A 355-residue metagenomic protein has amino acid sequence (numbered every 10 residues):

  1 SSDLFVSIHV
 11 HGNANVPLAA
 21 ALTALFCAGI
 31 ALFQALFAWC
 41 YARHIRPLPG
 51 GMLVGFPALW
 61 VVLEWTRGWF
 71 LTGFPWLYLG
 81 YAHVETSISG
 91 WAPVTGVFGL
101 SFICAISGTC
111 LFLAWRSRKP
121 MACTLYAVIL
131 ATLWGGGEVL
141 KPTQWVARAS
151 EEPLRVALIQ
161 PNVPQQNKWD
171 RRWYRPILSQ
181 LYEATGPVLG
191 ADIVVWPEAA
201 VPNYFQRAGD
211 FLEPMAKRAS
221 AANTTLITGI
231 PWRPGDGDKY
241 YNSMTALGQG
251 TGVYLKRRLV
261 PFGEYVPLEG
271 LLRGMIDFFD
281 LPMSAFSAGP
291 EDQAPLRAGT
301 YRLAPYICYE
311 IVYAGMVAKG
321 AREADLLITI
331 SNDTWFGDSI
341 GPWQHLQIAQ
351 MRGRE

Functional and structural regions predicted by a protein language model:
S1-W145, S179, G186, D338 (+1 more regions): Membrane-embedded alpha-helical bundles of multi-pass enzymes that act on lipidic or dolichyl-linked glycan substrates
L18-F26, V163-W169, I276-D280: Short glycine/proline- and acidic residue-enriched helix-loop micro-motifs that form flexible lids or anion-recognition
L71-G73, S150, G237-Y240: Short glycine/proline-enriched turns and hinge-like loops at secondary-structure junctions
L79, I159, Y254: Hydrophobic residues at beta-strand termini and immediately following loops that shape nucleotide-binding pockets
A82-I88, L130-W196, N203-K217: Membrane-interface segments at or immediately adjacent to transmembrane helices that form the boundary between
W173-S179, I193-E355: Solvent-exposed soluble domains appended to multi-pass membrane proteins
